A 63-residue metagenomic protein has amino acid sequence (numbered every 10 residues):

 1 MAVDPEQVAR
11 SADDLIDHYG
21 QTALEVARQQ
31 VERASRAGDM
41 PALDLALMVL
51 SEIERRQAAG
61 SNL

Functional and structural regions predicted by a protein language model:
M1-T22, A59: N-terminal acidic leader/helix
V26-A59: Short, charge-rich amphipathic interface segments used for partner binding and complex assembly
S61-L63: Acidic, Ser/Thr-rich low-complexity linear motifs
